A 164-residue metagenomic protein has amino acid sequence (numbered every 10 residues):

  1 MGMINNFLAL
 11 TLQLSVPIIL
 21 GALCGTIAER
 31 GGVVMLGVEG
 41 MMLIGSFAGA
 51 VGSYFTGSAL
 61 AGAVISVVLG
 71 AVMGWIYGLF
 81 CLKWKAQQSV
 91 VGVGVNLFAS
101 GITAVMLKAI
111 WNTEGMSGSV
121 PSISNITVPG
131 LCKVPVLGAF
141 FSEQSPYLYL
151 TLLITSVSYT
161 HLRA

Functional and structural regions predicted by a protein language model:
M1, I110-Y149: Membrane-interfacial helix termini and adjacent extracytoplasmic/periplasmic loops of multi-pass transporters
M1-L8, V105-M106: N-terminal presequences and immediately downstream first alpha-helices
N6-F55, A63, V68, V72-S89: Single transmembrane alpha-helix segments in multi-pass membrane proteins
N6-L14, P135-V157: Loop-to-helix entry region at the N-terminal start of transmembrane alpha-helices in multi-pass membrane transporters
G21, S100, T151-Y159: Hydrophobic core segments of alpha-helical transmembrane domains in multi-pass membrane transport and ion-translocation
G57-I65, Q88-V91, V95, Y147-L150: Membrane-interface starts of transmembrane alpha-helices
L79, K83-K108, M116-S122: Pore- or pathway-lining transmembrane helices of multi-pass membrane proteins that form conduits for solutes/ions
T160-A164: Conserved small/polar residues in nucleotide/adenosyl-binding loops
